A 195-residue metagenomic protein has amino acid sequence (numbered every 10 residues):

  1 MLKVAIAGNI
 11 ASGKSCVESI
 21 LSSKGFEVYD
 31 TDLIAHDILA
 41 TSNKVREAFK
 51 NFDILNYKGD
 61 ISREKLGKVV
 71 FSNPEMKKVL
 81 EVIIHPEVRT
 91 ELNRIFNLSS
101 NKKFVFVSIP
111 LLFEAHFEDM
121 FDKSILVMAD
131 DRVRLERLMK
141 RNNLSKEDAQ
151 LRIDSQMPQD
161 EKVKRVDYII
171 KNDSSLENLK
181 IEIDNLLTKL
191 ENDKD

Functional and structural regions predicted by a protein language model:
M1-I61, V69, E191-D195: Glycine-rich phosphate-binding loop of ATP-dependent small-molecule kinases
N9, I38, V69, I83 (+2 more regions): Amphipathic alpha-helical segments that mediate coupling or scaffolding at interfaces
E27, L33, K123, D167-Y168: Well-ordered beta-strand positions
D32, L80, F106, I170 (+1 more regions): Residue-level signal for inorganic ion chemistry
H36-K103: ATP-dependent small-molecule kinase phosphotransfer cores that center on conserved nucleotide phosphate-binding segments
R46, D131-E136, K146, Q150: An amphipathic alpha-helix signature
E91-S99, F104-K140: ATP-dependent NMP and nucleoside kinases share a basic, alpha-helical "lid"
D119-M120, K140, L144-K189: Small-molecule kinase domains that catalyze NTP-dependent phosphoryl transfer to phosphate-bearing small molecules
